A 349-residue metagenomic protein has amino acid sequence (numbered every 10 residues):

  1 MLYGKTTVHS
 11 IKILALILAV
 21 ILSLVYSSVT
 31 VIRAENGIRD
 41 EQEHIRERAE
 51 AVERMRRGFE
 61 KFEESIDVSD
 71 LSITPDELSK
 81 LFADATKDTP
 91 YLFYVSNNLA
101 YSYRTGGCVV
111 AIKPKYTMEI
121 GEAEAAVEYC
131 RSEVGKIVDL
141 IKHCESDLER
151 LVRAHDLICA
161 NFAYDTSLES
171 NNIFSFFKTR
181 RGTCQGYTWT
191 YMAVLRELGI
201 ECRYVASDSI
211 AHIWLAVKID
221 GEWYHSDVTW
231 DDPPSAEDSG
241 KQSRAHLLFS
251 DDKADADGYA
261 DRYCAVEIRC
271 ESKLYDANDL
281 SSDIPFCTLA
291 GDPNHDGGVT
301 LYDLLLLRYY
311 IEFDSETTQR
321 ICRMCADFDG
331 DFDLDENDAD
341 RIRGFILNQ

Functional and structural regions predicted by a protein language model:
M1-H9: N-terminal secretory signal peptides that target proteins for export/translocation
T6, Y26-E145, D255-L289: N-terminal accessory/pre-domain segments preceding catalytic cores
V8-V31: Sec-dependent N-terminal signal peptides of Gram-positive bacterial secreted proteins and lipoproteins
S27, I32-A34, F286-Q349: Cellulosome-associated attachment modules in secreted, modular CAZymes
V52, S79-F82, V127, R131-V138 (+6 more regions): Extracytoplasmic/secreted envelope proteins and their assembly/folding machinery, especially bacterial periplasmic
I120-F176: Secondary-structure boundary elements
G135-K142, D156-Y164, M192, R196 (+3 more regions): Sec-exported extracytoplasmic/periplasmic mature domains
G186-A254: Hydrophobic/aromatic-rich core segments of domains that either
